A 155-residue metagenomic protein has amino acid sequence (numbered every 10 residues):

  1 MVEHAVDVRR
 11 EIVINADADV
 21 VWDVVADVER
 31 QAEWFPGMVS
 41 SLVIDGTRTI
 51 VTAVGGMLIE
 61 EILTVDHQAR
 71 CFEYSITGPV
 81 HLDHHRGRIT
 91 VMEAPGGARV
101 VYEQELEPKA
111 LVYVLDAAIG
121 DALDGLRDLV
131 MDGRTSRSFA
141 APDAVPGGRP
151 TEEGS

Functional and structural regions predicted by a protein language model:
M1-L42, P146-S155: Hydrophobic ligand-binding cavity/cleft-lining segments
D7, V13, E73, T90 (+1 more regions): Conserved beta-strand segments that form the floor/walls of ligand-binding pockets within enzyme and binding domains
I14-A16, T52, Q104: Short beta-strand-to-loop capping motifs
N15-D19, L63-Q68, T90-R99: A short, structured loop/turn motif at beta-sheet edges
D23-R30, H67, G120, D124 (+1 more regions): Short, intrinsically disordered, mixed-charge
R30-L82, R86, R99-V101, D132-R137 (+2 more regions): Glycine-rich portal/gate segments that line the openings of hydrophobic small-molecule binding cavities
P79-L129, R137-F139, S155: Beta-strand/loop substructures that line and gate deep hydrophobic ligand-binding cavities in soluble
A141-A144: Compositionally biased, intrinsically disordered linkers/stalks adjacent to structured regions
